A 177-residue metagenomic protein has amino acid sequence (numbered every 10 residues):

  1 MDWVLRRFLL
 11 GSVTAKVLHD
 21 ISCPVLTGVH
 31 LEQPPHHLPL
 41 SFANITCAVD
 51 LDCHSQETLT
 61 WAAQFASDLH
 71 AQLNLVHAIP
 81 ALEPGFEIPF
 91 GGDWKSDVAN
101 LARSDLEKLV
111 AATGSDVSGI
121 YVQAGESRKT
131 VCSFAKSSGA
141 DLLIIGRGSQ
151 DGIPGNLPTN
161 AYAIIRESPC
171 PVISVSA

Functional and structural regions predicted by a protein language model:
M1-D2, A111-L143, G148-I153, C170: Structural beta-alpha unit
M1-K16, L142-E167: Glycine-rich, Arg-bearing micro-motifs that act as flexible, cationic patches
V13, D105, S127-C132, N160: Short acidic active-site motifs
T14-P34: Short, structured interface segments
P24-H30, G146, I173-S176: Short beta-strand elements of ligand-binding domains
L40-G92, S96, S115, G119 (+2 more regions): Small/aliphatic-rich secondary-structure junction motif
S96-E107: Short, surface-exposed alpha-helical segments at coil->helix boundaries
